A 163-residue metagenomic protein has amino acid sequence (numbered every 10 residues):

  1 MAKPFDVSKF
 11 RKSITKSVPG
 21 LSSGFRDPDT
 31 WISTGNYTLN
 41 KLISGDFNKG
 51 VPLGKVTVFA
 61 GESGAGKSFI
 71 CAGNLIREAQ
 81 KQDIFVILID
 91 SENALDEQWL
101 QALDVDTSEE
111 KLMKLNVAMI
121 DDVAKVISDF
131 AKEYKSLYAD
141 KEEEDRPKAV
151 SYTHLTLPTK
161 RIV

Functional and structural regions predicted by a protein language model:
M1, K111, E144-D145, K160: Intrinsic low-complexity, intrinsically disordered segments enriched in polar/basic residues
A2-E110, I120-S136: The Walker A/P-loop phosphate-binding site
F85, R146-V150: Loop/turn-to-beta-strand initiation segments
S136-R146: Conserved ATP-binding/catalytic motifs of P-loop helicase motor domains
T153-T159: Conserved small/polar residues in nucleotide/adenosyl-binding loops
